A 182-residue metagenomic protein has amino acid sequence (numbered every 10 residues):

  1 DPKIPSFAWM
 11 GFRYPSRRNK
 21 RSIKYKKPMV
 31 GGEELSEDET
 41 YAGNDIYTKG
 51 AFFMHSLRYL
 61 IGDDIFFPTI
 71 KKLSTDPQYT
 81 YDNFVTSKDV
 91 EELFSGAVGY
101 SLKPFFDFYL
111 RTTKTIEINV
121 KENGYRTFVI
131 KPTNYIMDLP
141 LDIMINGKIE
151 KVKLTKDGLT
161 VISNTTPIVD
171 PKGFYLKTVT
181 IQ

Functional and structural regions predicted by a protein language model:
D1-F52: Acidic/His/Gly-enriched intrinsically disordered linker/tail segments that often contain short helix/coil "MoRF-like"
F7-F12, I23, K72, E150 (+2 more regions): Hydrophobic transmembrane signal anchors and adjacent membrane-proximal interface regions, especially in viral
F12-S22, E33, S74-Q78, V98 (+2 more regions): Generic secondary-structure transition motif, activating predominantly at the C-termini of alpha-helices
I23, Y79-F84, I136, K151: Compositionally biased, intrinsically disordered low-complexity regions
A42-N123, F128: Amphipathic alpha-helical substructures
P68-K72, L141-I143, I181: Composition- and surface-driven signal marking solvent-exposed, interaction-prone regions in large proteins
L102-K103, N119, N123-F174: Beta-strand-rich binding/interaction modules
Y175-Q182: Glycine/proline-rich low-complexity spacer/linker segments in large multi-domain proteins
